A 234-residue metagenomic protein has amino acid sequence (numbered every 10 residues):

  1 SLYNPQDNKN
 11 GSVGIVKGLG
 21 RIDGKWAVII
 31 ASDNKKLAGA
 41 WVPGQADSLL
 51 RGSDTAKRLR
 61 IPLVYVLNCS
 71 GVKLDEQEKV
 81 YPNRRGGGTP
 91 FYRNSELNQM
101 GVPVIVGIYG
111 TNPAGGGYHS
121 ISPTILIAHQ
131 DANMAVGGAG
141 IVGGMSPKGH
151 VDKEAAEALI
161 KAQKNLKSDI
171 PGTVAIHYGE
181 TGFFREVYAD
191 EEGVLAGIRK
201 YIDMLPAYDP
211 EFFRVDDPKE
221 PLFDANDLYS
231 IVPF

Functional and structural regions predicted by a protein language model:
S1-A27, D33-A38, K164, S168 (+3 more regions): Intrinsically disordered, low-complexity segments enriched in small/flexible residues
S1-I105: Long, structured ligand/cofactor-binding scaffold of large enzymes
L67-P210: Conserved catalytic cores of soluble enzyme domains, especially glycine-rich substrate-binding beta-alpha loops
